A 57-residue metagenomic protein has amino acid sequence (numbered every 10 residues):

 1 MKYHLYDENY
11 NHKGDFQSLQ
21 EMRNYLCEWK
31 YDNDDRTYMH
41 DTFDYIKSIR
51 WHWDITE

Functional and structural regions predicted by a protein language model:
M1-Y10, E21, W29-Y31: Short aromatic-glycine-(Arg/Gly/Cys) micro-motifs in beta-strand/loop hairpins
W29-E57: Short, mixed-charge low-complexity intrinsically disordered segments
